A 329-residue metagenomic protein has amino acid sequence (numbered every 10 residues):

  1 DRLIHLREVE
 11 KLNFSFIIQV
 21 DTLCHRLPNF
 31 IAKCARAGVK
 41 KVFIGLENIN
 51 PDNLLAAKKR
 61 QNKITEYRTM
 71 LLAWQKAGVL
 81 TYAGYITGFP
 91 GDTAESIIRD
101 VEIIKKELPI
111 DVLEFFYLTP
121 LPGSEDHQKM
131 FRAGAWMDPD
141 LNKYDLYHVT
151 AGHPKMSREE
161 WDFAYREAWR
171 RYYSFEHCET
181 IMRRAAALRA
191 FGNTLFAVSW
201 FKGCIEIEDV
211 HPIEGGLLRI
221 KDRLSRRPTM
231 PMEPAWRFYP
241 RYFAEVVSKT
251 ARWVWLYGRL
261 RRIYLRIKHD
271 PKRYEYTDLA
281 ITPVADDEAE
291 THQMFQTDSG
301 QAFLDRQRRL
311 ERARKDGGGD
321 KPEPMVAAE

Functional and structural regions predicted by a protein language model:
H5-L195, G215-L218, P271-E329: A structural motif corresponding to the C-terminal lobe/cap of the Radical SAM core domain
E176-R273, D278: Alpha-helical membrane-targeting segments
